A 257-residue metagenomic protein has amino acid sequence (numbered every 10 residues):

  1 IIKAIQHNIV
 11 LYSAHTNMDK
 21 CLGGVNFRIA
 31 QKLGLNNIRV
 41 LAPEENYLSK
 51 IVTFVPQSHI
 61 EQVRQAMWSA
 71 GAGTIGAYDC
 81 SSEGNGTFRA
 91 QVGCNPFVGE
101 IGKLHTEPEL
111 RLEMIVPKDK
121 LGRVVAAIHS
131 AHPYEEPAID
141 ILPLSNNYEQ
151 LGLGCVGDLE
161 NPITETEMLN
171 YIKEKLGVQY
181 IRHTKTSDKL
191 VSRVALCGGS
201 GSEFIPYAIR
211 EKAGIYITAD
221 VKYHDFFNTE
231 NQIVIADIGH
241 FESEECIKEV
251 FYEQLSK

Functional and structural regions predicted by a protein language model:
I1-K257: Active-site catalytic microenvironments in core metabolic enzymes, especially phosphate/sugar-handling
